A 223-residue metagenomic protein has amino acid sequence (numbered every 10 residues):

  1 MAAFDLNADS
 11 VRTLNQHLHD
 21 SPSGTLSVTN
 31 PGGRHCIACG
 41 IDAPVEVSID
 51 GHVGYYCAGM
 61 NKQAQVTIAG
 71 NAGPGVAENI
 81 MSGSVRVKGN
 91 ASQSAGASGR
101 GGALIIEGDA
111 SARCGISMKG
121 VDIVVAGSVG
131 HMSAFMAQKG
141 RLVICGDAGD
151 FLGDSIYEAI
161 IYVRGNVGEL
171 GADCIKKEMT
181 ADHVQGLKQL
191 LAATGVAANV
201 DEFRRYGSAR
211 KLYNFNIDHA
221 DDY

Functional and structural regions predicted by a protein language model:
M1-I37, D42-P44, E107, V124-A126 (+2 more regions): Intrinsically disordered, low-complexity terminal regions
H17-T25, H35-V45, Y56-A64, G75-S82 (+3 more regions): Beta-strand repeat architectures
T29-P31, D50-H52, G59-M60, A69-N71 (+10 more regions): Feature marks extracellular polysaccharide-active and adherence modules
V47, V66-I68, V85-V87, L104 (+3 more regions): All-beta strand scaffolds that present successive hydrophobic residues in beta-strands
